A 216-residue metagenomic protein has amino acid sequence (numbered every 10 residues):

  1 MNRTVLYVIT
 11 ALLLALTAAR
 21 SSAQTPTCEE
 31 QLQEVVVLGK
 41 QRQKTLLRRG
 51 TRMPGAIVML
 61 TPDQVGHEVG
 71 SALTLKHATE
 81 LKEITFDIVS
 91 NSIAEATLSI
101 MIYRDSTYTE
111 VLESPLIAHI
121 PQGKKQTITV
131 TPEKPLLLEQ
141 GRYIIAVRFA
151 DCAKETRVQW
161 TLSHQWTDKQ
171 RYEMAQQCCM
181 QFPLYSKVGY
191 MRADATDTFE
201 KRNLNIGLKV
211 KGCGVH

Functional and structural regions predicted by a protein language model:
M1-V8: Bacterial N-terminal signal peptides that target proteins for export
S21-A23: Boundary at the C-terminal end of the N-terminal hydrophobic targeting segment
C28-D105, F149-H216: Beta-sheet-rich sandwich/jelly-roll-like modules and their strand-loop junctions
K76-H77, P121-K125, L138-Q140: Surface-exposed coil/turn segments at beta-strand junctions on protein surfaces, enriched
V111-Q122: Solvent-exposed serine/threonine-rich low-complexity stretches and specific carbohydrate-binding patches
K125-P135: Exposed aromatic-hydrophobic patches
P135-V147, C152: Noncatalytic modules at the cell exterior or secretory-pathway interfaces, chiefly beta-strand-rich lectin/adhesion
